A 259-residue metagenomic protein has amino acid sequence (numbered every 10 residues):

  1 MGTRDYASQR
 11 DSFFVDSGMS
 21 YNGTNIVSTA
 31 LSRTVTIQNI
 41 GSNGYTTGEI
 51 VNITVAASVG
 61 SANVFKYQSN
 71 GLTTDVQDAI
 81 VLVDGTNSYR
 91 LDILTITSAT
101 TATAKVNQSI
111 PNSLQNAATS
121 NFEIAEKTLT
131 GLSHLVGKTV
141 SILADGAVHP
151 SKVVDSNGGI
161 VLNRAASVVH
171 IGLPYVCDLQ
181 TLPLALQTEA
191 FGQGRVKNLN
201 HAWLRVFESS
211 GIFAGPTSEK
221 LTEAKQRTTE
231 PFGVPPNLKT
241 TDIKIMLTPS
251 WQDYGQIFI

Functional and structural regions predicted by a protein language model:
M1-I259: Beta-sheet repeat architectures centered on beta-propellers
